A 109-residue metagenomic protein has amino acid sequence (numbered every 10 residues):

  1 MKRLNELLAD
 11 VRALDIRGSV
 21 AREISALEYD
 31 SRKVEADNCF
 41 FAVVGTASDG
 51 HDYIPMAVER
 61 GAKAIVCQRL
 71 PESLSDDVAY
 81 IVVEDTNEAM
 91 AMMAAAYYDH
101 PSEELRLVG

Functional and structural regions predicted by a protein language model:
M1-M92: N-terminal leader/targeting and accessory segments in enzymes
A95-G109: Walker A (P-loop) phosphate-binding motif
